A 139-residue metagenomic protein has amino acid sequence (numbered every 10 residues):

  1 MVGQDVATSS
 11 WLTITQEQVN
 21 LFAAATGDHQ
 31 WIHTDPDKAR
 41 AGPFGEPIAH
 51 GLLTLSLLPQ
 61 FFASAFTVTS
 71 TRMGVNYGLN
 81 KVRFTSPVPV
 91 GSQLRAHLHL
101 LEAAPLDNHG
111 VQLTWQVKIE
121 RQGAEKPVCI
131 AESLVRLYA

Functional and structural regions predicted by a protein language model:
M1, P87-A139: HotDog/MaoC-like acyl-thioester-processing domains
M1-A49, Y138-A139: Catalytic strand-loop segment that frames the active site of acyl-thioester-processing enzymes
T8-S10, Q18, D28, T71-N80 (+2 more regions): A generic structural signal for short beta-strands and their flanking turns/coil linkers
N20-A23, L55-P59: Predominant activation on well-ordered alpha-helical scaffold segments within soluble catalytic domains
G42-E46, S56-L101: Hydrophobic beta-strand-centered segment that forms part of the acyl-chain substrate-binding groove
H50-T54: A solvent-exposed, acidic/Ser-Thr-rich amphipathic alpha-helical stretch
